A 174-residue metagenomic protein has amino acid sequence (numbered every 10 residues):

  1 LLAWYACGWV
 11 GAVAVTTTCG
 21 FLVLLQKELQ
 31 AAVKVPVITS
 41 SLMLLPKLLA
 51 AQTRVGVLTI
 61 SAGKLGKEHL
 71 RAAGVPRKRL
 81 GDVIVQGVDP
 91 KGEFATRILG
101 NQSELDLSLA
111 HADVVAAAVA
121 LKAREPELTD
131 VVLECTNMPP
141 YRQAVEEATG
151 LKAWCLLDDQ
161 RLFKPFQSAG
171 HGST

Functional and structural regions predicted by a protein language model:
L1-L42, E127-P139: N-terminal glycine-rich phosphate/adenylate-binding segment common to multiple enzyme folds
E28-A51, E146-K164: Short, acidic/small-residue loops that bind anionic groups at enzyme active sites
A51-D89, G170-T174: Short, glycine-/small-residue-rich phosphate/pyrophosphate-handling segment
I60-K64, D89-G92, C135-P139, D159-R161: Glycine-rich beta-alpha junction loops
K67-L70, T96-R97, Q143-A144, F166-Q167: Short, well-ordered secondary-structure micro-motifs
A73-E125, T129: Active-site rim beta-loop-alpha module in soluble metabolic enzymes
A116-A148, K152-C155: Extended, basic/helix-rich recognition subdomains
Q160-T174: Flexible loop/turn connectors
